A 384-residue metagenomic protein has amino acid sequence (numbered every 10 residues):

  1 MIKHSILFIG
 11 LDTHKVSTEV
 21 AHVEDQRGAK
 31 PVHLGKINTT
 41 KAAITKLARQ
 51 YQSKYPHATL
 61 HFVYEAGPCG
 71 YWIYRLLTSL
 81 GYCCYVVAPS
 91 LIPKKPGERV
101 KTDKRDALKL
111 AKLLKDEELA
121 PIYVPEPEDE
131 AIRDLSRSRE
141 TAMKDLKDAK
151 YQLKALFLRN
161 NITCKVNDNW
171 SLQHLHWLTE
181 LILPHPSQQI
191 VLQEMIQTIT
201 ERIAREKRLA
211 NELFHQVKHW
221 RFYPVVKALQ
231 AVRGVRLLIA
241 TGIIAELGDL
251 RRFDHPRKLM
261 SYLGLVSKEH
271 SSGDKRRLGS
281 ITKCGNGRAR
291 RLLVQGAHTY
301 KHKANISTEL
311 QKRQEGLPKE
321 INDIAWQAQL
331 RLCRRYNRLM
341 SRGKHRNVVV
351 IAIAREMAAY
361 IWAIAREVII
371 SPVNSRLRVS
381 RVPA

Functional and structural regions predicted by a protein language model:
M1-A384: A detector of single, family-specific signature residues that are central to catalytic or substrate-handling motifs
